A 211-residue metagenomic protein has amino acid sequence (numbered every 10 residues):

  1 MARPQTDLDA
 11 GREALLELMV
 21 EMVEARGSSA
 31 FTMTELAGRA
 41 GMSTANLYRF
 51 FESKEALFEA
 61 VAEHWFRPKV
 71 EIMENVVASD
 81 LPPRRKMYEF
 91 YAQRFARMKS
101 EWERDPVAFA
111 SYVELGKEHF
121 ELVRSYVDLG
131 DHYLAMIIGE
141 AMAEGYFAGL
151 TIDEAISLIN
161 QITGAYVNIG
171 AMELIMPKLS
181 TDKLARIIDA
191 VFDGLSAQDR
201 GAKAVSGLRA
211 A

Functional and structural regions predicted by a protein language model:
M1-R26, A30-R39, A56-E59: Basic, helix-initiating cap at the start of DNA-binding domains
A2, E89, H132-A143, Q161-A211: C-terminal peripheral helix-coil segments that are non-catalytic and often amphipathic
G11, K54, V61, W65 (+6 more regions): Hydrophobic/aromatic residues within well-ordered alpha-helical segments
A40-F51: Short hydrophobic/aromatic patch on the recognition helix
A60, H64, E74-S100, I156-I159 (+2 more regions): Hydrophobic alpha-helical connector segments
R67-V70, R97, K117-E144, D153-L158 (+1 more regions): Amphipathic alpha-helical packing segments from all-alpha helical-bundle domains
K86, M98-E118, A135, N168-A171: Amphipathic alpha-helical segments used for helix-helix packing
